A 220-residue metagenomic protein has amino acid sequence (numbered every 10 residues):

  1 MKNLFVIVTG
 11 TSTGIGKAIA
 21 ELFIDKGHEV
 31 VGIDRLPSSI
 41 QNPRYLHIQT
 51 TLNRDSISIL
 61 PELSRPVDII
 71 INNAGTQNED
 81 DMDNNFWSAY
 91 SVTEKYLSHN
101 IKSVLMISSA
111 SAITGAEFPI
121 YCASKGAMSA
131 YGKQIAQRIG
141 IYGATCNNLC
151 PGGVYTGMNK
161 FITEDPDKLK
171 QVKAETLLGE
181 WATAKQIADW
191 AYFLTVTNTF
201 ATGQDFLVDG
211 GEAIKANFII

Functional and structural regions predicted by a protein language model:
S12, A20: N-terminal Rossmann NAD(P)H-binding glycine-rich loop of SDR-like oxidoreductase domains
N73-N78, G211: Conserved NAD(P)H cofactor-binding loop of Rossmann-fold oxidoreductase domains
S103-I141, G153-V154: Catalytic loop of short-chain dehydrogenase/reductase
G140, T145, A201-Q204: Short, small/polar-rich loop/turn modules that mediate ligand/substrate recognition or access, typified
C150-F161: Short, flexible catalytic-loop segment of classical short-chain dehydrogenase/reductase
D167-K185: Catalytic Tyr-x(3-8)-Lys segment
E180-V208, A213: C-terminal substrate-recognition "lid" of short-chain dehydrogenase/reductases
